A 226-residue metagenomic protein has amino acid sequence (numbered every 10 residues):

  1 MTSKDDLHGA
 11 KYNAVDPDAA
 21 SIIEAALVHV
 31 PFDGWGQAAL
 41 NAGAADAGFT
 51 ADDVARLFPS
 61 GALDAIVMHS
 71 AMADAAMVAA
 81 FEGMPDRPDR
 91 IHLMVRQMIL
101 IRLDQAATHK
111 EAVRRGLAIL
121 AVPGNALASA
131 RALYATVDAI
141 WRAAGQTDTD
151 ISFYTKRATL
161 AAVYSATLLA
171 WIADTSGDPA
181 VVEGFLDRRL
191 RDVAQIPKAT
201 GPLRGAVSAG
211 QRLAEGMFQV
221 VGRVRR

Functional and structural regions predicted by a protein language model:
M1-V15, L203, Q211: N-terminal intrinsically disordered/low-complexity leader segments
H8-D52, S60-V67, A71: Short, amphipathic alpha-helix enriched in basic
D16, A80-R115: Hydrophobic alpha-helical connector segments
A76, R90-Q105, N125, A132 (+2 more regions): C-terminal ligand-sensing/allosteric alpha-helical core of TetR-family HTH transcriptional regulators
Q105-L127, R131: Amphipathic alpha-helical segments used for helix-helix packing
G124-Q146, Y154-A161, S165: Amphipathic alpha-helical packing segments from all-alpha helical-bundle domains
Q146-S208: Hydrophobic/aromatic-rich alpha-helical bundle segments in the mid-to-C-terminal region
K198-R226: Long, charge-rich low-complexity segments
